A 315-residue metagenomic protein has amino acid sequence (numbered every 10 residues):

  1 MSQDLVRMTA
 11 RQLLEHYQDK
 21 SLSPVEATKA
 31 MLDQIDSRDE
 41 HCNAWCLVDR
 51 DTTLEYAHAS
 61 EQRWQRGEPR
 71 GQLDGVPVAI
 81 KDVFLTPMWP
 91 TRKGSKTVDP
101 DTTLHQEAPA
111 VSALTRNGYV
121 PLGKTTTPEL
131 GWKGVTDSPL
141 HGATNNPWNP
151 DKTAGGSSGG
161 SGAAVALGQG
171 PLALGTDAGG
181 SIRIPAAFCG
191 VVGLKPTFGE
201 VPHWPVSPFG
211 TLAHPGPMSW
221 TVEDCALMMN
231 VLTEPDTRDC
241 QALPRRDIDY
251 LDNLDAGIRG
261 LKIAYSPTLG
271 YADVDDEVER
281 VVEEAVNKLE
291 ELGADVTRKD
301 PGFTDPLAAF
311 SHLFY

Functional and structural regions predicted by a protein language model:
M1-Y56, E291-G293: An N-terminal boundary/leader segment
L13-D19, A79, V98-T102, A213-W220: Short, well-ordered beta-strand elements within core beta-sheets of diverse protein domains
A44, T237-L243, E290-G302: Flexible, glycine/charged-enriched surface loops at secondary-structure junctions
R50-L73, I80, P100, L104 (+2 more regions): Flexible, acidic active-site loops/lids enriched in D/E/S/T/G that coordinate Mg2+ and/or position polar
S60-P77, D224, L254-A264: Immediate post-signal peptide segment of exported/extracytoplasmic ligand-binding proteins
Q72-A110: Enzymes and membrane/adaptor proteins characterized by extended Gly/Ser/Thr/Asp/Glu-rich, aromatic-dotted
L104-P235: Short glycine/serine-rich loop segments
V192-V286, F303-D305: A short helix-breaking turn/cap at a secondary-structure junction
